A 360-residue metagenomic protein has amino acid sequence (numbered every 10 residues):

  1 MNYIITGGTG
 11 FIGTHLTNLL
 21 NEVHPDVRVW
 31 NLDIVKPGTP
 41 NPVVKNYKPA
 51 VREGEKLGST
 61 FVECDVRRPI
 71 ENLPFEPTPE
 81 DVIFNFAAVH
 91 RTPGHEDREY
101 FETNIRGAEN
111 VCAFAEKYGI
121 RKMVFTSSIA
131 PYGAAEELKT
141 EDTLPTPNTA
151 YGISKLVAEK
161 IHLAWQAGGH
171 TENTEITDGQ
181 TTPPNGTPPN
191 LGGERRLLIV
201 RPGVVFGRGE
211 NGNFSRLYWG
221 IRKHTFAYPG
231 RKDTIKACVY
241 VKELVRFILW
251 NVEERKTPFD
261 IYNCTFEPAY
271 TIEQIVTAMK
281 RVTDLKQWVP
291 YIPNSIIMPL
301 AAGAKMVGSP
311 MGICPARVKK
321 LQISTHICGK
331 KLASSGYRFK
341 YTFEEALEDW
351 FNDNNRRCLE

Functional and structural regions predicted by a protein language model:
Y3-V23: N-terminal Rossmann NAD(P)H-binding glycine-rich loop of SDR-like oxidoreductase domains
T60-R106, F114, Y132: NAD(P)H-binding glycine-rich loop region in Rossmannoid oxidoreductase-like domains and their noncatalytic homologs
N110-A150, H170, T177, L198: Conserved Rossmann-fold NAD(P)-dependent oxidoreductase catalytic core, especially the SDR/UDP-sugar
Y132, R195-R216: Flexible, glycine-rich beta-alpha linker
T149-H170, G193-L198: Active-site Tyr-X1-5-Lys
E210-R216, G230-V252, F259-N263: Substrate-positioning beta->alpha
W250-I313, E348-E360: Mid/C-terminal beta-alpha module of Rossmann-like enzyme folds, strongest in SDR-family dehydrogenases/epimerases
W288, I313-E360: C-terminal amphipathic/interface module of NAD(P)-dependent oxidoreductases and related NAD-binding regulators
